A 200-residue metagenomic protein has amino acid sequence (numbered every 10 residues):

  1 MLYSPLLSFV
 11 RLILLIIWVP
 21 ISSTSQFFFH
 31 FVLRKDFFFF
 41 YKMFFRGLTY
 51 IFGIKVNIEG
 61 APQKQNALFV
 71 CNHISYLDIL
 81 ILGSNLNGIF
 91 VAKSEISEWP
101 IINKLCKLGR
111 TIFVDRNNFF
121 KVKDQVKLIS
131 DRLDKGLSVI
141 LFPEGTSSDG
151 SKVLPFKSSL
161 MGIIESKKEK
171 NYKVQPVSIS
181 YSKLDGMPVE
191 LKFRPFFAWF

Functional and structural regions predicted by a protein language model:
M1-Y3: Short, Lys/Arg-rich, polar N-terminal cytosolic tail immediately upstream of the first transmembrane signal-anchor
L7-S22: Alpha-helical bilayer-embedded segments of polytopic membrane proteins, i.e., transmembrane/intramembrane helices
V19-R34, F38, T49-I51, A67-F120: Catalytic core of membrane glycerolipid acyltransferases/transacylases, capturing the structured, soluble-facing
M43-A67: A short, well-structured juxtamembrane/interface segment
G60-Q63, L128-L133: Short amphipathic alpha-helix with an adjacent loop that forms part of the alpha/beta core around
Q65-C71, G88, L137-L141, Y172: Generic beta-sheet signal
N103, S151-F200: A cross-family acyltransferase "interaction/gating" segment
V122, I129-S130, L137-L141, G145-F156: Soluble extracytoplasmic domains of inner/organellar membrane proteins
